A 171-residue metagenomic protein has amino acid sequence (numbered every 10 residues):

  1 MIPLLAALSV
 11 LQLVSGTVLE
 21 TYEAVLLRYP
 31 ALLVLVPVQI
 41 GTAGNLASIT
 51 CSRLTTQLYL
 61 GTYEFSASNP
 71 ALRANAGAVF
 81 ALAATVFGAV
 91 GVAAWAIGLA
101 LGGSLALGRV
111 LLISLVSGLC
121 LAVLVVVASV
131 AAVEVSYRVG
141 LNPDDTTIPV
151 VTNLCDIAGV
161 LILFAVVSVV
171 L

Functional and structural regions predicted by a protein language model:
M1-T85, I97, N153: Hydrophobic, small-residue-rich transmembrane alpha-helices and their short perimembrane loops in multi-pass membrane
V10-L13, V123-V127, N153-A158: Hydrophobic alpha-helical transmembrane bundles that constitute the permease/transmembrane domains of multi-pass
V14-S15, T50, A93, A128 (+1 more regions): Hydrophobic/aromatic residues in alpha-helical transmembrane segments
Y22-V25, V90-L119: Membrane-interfacial helix-loop-helix connectors in multipass membrane proteins
G103-A106, L141, L154, A158-L161: C-terminal binding/interaction regions
L124-R138: Transmembrane alpha-helical segments of integral membrane proteins
V135-D156: Interfacial loop-to-transmembrane junctions
F164-L171: Juxtamembrane boundary at the C-terminal end of a transmembrane helix
